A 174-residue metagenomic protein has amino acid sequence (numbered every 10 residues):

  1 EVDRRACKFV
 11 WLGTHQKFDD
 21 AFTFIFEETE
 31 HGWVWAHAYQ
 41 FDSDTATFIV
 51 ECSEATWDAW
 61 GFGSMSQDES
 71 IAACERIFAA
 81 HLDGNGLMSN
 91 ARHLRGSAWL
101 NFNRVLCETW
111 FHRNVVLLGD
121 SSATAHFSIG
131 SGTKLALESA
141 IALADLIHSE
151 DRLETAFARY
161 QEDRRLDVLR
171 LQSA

Functional and structural regions predicted by a protein language model:
E1, S173-A174: Short, intrinsically disordered, charge-balanced linker/junction segments flanking boundaries in proteins
E1-E30: Central beta-strand plus flanking loop segment that forms part of the substrate or channel wall within the catalytic
V2, S66, K134-A136: Glycine-rich, phosphate-binding/catalytic loops in enzymes
A6-K8, D44, L106, F111-H112: A generic structural signal for well-ordered coil/turn residues at beta-strand boundaries that shape enzyme active-site
F9, W35-A36, S122-A123: Histidine-centered metal-chelating micro-motifs
K17, A46, L82-D83, V115 (+2 more regions): Generic structural signal for secondary-structure transition and capping sites
D19-L106: Conserved FAD/dinucleotide-binding core of flavoprotein oxidoreductases
A98-S173: Conserved mid-domain beta->alpha element of the FAD-binding
